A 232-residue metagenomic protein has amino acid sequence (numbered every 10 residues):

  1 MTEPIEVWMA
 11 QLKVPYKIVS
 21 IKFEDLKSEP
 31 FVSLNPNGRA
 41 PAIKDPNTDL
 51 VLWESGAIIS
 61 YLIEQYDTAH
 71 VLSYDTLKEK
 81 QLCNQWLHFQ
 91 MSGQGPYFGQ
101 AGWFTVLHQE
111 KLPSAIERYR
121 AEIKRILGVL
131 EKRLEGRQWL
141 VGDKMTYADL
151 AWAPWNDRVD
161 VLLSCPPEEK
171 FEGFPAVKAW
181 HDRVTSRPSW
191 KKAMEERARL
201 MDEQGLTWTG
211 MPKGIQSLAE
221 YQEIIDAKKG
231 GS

Functional and structural regions predicted by a protein language model:
M1-E117, A121, Q222-S232: GST-like domain detector, emphasizing the conserved glutathione-binding G-site in the N-terminal thioredoxin-like
M1-E6, D149-L150, R187: Short, thiol/selenol-centered motifs that function as redox-active sites or metal-ligating centers
S33, S186, E195: Phosphate-coordinating loops and pocket residues in cytosolic domains that bind phosphorylated ligands
A57, A176, S189: Residue-level recognition of oxygen-bearing side chains
I63, W155-N156, M194: Active-site-flanking alpha-helical
Y74-D75, K192-L200: Short, flexible loop/turn segments with low-complexity composition
W86-S186, S232: GST-like fold's C-terminal all-alpha helical module
R197-S232: Acidic/histidine-enriched, glycine/proline-rich intrinsically disordered or flexible terminal extensions
